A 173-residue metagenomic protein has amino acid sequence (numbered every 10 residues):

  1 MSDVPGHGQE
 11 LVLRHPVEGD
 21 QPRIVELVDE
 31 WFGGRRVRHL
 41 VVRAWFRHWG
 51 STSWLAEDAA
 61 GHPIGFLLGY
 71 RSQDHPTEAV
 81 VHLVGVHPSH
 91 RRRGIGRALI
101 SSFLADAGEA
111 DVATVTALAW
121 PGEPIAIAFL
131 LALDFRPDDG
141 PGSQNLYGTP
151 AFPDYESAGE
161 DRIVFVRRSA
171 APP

Functional and structural regions predicted by a protein language model:
M1-G19, I163, R168-P173: Conserved N-terminal entry element of GNAT/NAT acetyltransferase domains
V4-P5, A44-F46, R71, D154-S157: Short secondary-structure boundary/capping segments
L11, H15-S89, I100-S102, D106: Acetyl-CoA-dependent GNAT
W54, S143-P173: C-terminal "cap" of GNAT-fold acetyltransferases
H87-R93, P121-G122: Active-site acidic-Proline motif in GNAT/NAT acetyltransferases
A107-W120: Conserved GNAT acetyl-CoA-binding A-motif
A117-I127, G142-G148: Conserved beta-strand-loop-alpha-helix junction that forms the acyl-donor binding cleft
L131-G140: Conserved acetyl-CoA-binding loop of GNAT-fold acetyltransferases
